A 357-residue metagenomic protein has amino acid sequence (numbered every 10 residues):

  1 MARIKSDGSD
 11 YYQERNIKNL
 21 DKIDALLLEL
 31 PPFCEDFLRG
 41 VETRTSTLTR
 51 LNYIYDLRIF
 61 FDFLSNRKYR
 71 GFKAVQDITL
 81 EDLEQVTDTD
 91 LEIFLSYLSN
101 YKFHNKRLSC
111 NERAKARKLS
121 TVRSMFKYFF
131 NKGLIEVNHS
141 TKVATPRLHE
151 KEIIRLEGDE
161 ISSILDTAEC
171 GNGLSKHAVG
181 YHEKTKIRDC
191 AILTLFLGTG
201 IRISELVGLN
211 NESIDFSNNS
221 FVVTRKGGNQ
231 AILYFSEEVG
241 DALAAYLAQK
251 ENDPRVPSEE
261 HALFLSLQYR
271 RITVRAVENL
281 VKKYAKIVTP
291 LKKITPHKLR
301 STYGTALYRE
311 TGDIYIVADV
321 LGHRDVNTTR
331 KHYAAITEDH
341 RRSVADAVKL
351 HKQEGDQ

Functional and structural regions predicted by a protein language model:
M1-Q357: Conserved catalytic core of the tyrosine transesterase superfamily
